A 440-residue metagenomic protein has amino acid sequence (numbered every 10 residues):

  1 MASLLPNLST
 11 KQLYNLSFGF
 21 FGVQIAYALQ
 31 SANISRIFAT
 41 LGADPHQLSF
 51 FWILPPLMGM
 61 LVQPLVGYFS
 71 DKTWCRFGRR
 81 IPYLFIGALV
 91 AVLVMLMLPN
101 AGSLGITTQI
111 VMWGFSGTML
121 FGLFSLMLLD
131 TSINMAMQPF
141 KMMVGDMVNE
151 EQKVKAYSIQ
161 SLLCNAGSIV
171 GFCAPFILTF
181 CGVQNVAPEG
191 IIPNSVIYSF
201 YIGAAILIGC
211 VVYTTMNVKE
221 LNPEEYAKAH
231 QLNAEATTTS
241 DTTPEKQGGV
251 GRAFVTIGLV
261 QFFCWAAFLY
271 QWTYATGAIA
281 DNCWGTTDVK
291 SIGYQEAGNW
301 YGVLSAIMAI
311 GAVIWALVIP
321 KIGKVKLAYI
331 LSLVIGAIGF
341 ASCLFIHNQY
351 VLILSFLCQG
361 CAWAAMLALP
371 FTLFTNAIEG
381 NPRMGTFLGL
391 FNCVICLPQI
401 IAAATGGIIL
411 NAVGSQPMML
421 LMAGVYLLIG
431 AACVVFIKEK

Functional and structural regions predicted by a protein language model:
M1-T10, T107-T108, F115-S125, M135-A136 (+3 more regions): Intracellular loop-helix junctions on the cytosolic face of multi-pass helical membrane proteins
A2-M58, T256, V260, C264-D288: Helix-loop boundary and gating motifs at the non-cytosolic
D44-L54, N194, G285-A309, L390 (+1 more regions): Loop-to-transmembrane helix entry
L61-V62, G298-K321: Transmembrane alpha-helices of Major Facilitator/SLC transporters
F85-F115, I335-H347: C-terminal ends and interior cores of transmembrane alpha-helices in multi-pass membrane transporters/permeases
M135-V148, A365-G380: Intracellular juxtamembrane helix-capping segments at the cytosolic ends of symmetry-related transmembrane helices
K326-P370: C-terminal transmembrane helical hairpin of 12-TM major facilitator-type secondary transporters
N381-A412: A late C-terminal transmembrane helix in Major Facilitator Superfamily
